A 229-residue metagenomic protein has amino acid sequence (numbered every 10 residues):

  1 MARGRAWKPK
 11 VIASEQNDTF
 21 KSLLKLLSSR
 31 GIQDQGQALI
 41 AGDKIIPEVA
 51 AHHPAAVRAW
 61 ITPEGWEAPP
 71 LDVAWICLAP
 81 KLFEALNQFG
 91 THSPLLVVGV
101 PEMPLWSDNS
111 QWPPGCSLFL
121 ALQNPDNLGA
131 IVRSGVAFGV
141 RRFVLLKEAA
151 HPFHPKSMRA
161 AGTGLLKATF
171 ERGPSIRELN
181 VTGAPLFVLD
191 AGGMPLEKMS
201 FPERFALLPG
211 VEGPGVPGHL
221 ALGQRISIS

Functional and structural regions predicted by a protein language model:
M1-D126, E148: Arg/Lys-rich RNA-binding interfaces used to dock onto structured RNA substrates
A38-I40, V57-E64, C77, F170-R172 (+2 more regions): Short, hydrophobic beta-strand segments that form beta-sheet elements in well-ordered domains
D43-K44, T62-E67, K81, S175-I176 (+2 more regions): Short, polar loop motifs at secondary-structure junctions
A59, R142, P185, L222-Q224: Well-ordered beta-strand positions
W75-A79, V144, T169-E171, I226: General small-molecule cofactor/ligand-binding pocket signal
V100-G193: RNA substrate-binding interface of SAM-dependent RNA methyltransferases
F187-S229: Active-site/ligand-binding-proximal alpha/beta "capping" segment
